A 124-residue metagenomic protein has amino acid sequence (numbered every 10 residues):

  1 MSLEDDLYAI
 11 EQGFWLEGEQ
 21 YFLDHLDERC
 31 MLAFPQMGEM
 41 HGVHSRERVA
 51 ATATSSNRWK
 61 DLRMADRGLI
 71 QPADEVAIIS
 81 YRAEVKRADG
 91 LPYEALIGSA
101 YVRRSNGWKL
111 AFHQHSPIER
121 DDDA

Functional and structural regions predicted by a protein language model:
S2-G18: Short, aromatic-enriched amphipathic alpha-helices that serve as compact interaction elements
E4-D5, E19-E75: A solvent-exposed, acidic/Ser-Thr-rich amphipathic alpha-helical stretch
I10-E11, M31-P35, V76-K86, A100: Short, well-ordered beta-strand segments in beta-rich or mixed alpha/beta enzyme and ligand-binding folds
E39-M40, P92-E94: Short, mixed charged/polar active-site loops that provide acid/base catalysis or chelate metal/phosphate cofactors
H41, K86-D89, I118-D122: A short local loop/turn or secondary-structure capping micro-motif enriched for an aromatic residue
R48-A50, M64-I70, R82-V85, L96-V102 (+1 more regions): Hydrophobic/aromatic beta-strand elements that line small-molecule binding cavities or substrate pockets in beta-rich
E94-A124: Short beta-strand edge/turn micro-motifs at domain boundaries
